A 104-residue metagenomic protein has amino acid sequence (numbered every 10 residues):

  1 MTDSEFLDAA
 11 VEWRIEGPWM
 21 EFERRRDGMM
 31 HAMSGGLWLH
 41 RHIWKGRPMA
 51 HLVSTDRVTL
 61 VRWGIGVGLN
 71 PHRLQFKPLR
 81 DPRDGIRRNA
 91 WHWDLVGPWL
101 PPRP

Functional and structural regions predicted by a protein language model:
M1-G46: Charged, low-complexity intrinsically disordered tails and linkers
G17, E23, H42, P48 (+3 more regions): Short, isolated positions within intrinsically disordered regulatory regions of eukaryotic proteins
L37, A50, W91: A broad, low-specificity signal marking well-ordered, structured residues that form hydrophobic/aromatic
H51-D56: Short, surface-exposed ligand-recognition loops at beta-strand->loop->(often short) alpha-helix junctions that present
V67, P71-P104: Short, compact, well-ordered microdomains
